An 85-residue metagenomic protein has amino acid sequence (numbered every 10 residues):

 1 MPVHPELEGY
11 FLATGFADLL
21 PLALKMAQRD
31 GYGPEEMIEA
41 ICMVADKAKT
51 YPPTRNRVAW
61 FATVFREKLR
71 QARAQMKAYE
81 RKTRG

Functional and structural regions predicted by a protein language model:
M1-Y32, R84: Long, charged low-complexity interaction segments
P5, L20-P21, E35-I38, R55-T63: Non-catalytic, well-ordered alpha-helical scaffold segments
L7, L22-M26, M37, L69-A72 (+1 more regions): Generic structural signal of hydrophobic/aromatic residues within well-ordered alpha-helices of folded domains
Y32-V44: Short cationic/low-complexity microdomains
I41-G85: Short, cationic/aromatic linear interface patches that serve as DNA/RNA-contacting surfaces or protein-partner docking
